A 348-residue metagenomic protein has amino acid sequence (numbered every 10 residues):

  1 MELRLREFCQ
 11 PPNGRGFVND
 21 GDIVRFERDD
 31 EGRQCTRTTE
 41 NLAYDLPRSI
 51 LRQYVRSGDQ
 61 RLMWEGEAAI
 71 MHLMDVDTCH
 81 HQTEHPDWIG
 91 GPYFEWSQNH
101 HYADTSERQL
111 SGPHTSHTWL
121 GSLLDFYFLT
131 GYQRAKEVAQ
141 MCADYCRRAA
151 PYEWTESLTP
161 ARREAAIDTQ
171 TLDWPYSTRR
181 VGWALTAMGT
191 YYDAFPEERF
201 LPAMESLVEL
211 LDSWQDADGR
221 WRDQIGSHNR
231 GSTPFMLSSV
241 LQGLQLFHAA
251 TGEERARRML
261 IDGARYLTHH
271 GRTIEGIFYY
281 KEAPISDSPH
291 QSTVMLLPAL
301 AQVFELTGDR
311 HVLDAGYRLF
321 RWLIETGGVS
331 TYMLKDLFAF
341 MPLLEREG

Functional and structural regions predicted by a protein language model:
M1-G348: Catalytic cores of extracellular degradative/oxidative enzymes
